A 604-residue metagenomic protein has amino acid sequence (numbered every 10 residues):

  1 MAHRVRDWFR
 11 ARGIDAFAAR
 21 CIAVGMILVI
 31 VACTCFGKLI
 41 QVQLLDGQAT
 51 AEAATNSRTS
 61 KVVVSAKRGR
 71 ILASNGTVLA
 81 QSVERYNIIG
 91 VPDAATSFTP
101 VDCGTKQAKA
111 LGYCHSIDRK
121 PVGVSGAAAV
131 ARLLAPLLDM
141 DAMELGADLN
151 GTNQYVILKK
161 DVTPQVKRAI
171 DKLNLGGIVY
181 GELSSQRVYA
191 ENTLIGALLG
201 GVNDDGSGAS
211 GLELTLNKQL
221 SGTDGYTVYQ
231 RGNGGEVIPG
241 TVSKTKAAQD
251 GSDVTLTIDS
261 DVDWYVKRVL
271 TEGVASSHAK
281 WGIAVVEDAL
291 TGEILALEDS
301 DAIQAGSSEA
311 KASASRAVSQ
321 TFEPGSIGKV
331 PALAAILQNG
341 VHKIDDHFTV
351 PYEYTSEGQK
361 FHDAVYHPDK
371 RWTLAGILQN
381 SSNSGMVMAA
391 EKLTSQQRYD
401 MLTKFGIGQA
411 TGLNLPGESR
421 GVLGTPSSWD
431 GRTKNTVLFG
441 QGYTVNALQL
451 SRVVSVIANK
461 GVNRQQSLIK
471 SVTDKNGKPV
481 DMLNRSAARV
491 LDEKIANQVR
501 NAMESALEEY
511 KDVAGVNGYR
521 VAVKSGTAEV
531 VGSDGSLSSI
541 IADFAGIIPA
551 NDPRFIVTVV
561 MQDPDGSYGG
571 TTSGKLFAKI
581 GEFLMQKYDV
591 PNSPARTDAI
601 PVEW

Functional and structural regions predicted by a protein language model:
M1-G306, Y399-T403, V516, S533 (+1 more regions): Periplasmic/cell-envelope proteins involved in peptidoglycan metabolism and beta-lactam response
N233-V242, A284-P324, P331-M561, G569 (+1 more regions): Beta-lactam-recognizing serine transpeptidase/beta-lactamase-like catalytic domain environment
